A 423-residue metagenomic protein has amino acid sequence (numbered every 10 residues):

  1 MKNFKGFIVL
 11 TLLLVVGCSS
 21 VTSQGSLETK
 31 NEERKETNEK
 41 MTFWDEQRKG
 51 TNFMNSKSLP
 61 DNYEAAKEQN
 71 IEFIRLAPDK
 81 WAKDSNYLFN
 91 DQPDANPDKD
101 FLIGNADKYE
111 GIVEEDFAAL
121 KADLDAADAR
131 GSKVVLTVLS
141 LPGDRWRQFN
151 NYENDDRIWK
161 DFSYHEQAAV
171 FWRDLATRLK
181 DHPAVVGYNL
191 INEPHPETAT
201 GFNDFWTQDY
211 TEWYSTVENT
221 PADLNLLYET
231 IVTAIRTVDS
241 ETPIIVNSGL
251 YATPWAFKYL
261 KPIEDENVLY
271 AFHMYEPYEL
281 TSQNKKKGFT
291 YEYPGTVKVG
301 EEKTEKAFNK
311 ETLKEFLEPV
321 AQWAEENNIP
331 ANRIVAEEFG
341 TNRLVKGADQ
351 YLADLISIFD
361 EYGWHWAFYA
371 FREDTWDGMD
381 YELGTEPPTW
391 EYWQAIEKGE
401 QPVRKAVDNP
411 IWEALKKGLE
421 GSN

Functional and structural regions predicted by a protein language model:
M1-I8: Bacterial N-terminal signal peptides that target proteins for export
E36-P243, S248-F257, N267, T375 (+1 more regions): Active-site mouth of glycoside hydrolases
R48-S56, K83-D94, D98-E110, E279-L313 (+2 more regions): Acidic/histidine-rich helix-loop elements that form or flank divalent-metal/phosphate-binding sites at the catalytic
P221-L226, T233, P243-I245, G249-N342 (+1 more regions): Glycoside hydrolase catalytic-domain groove-lining segments
K346-N423: Aromatic-rich peripheral "rim/lid" segments of glycoside hydrolase catalytic domains that contact and position glycan
